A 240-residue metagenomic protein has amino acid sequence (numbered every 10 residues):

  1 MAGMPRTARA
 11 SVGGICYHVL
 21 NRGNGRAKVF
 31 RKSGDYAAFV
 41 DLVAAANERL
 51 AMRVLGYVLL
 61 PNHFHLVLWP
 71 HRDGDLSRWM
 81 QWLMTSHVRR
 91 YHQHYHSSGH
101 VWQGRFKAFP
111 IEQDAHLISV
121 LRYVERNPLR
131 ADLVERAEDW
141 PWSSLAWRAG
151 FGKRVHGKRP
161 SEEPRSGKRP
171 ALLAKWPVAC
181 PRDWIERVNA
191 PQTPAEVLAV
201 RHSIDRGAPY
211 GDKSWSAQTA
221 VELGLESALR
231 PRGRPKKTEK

Functional and structural regions predicted by a protein language model:
M1-P61, W69-K240: Short Pro-Cys-Gly-centered "Cys-loop" motif that presents a nucleophilic cysteine in a tight turn
